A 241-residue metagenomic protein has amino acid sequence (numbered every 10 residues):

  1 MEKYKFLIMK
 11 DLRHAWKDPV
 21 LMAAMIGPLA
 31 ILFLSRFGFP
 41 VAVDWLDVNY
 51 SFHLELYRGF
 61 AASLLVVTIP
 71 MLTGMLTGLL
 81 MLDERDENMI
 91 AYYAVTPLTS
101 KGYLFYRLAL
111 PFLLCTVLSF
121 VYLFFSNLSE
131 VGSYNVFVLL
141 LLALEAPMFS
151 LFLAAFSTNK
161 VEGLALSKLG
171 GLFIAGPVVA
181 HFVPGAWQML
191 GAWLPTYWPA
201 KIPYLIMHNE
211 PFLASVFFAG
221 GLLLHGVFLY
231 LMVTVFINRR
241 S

Functional and structural regions predicted by a protein language model:
M1-L21: N-terminal Sec/SRP start-transfer signal
E2-F6, G185-F218: Short hydrophobic, aromatic-rich alpha-helical segments embedded in or entering the lipid bilayer of multi-pass
A15-D44, A61-L76, T116, S167-V178 (+1 more regions): Hydrophobic alpha-helical transmembrane segments of multi-pass membrane transport/permease proteins
P28, K201-S241: Alpha-helical transmembrane segments of multi-pass membrane transporters/translocases
D44-L56, Y122-L139, L144, M148 (+2 more regions): Membrane-interfacial helix-loop-helix connectors in multipass membrane proteins
L56-V95, S100-L108, F112-F120: Hydrophobic alpha-helical transmembrane segments of multi-pass membrane transport proteins
G59-A62, P70-M75, F105-Y106, E130-V138 (+2 more regions): Short alpha-helical transmembrane interface motifs in multi-pass membrane proteins
V136-P177: A structural motif at transmembrane helix-loop-helix junctions in multipass membrane proteins
